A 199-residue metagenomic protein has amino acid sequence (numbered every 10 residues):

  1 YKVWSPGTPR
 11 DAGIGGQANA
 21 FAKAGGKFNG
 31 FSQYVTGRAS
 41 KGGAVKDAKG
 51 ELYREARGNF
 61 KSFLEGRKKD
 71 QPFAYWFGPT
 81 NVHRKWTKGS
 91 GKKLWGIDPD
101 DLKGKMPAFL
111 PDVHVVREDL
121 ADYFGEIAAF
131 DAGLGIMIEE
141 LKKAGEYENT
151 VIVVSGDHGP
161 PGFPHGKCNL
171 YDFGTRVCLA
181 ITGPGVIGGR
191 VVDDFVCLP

Functional and structural regions predicted by a protein language model:
Y1-W4: Long, well-ordered early-domain segments
G7-R10, N19-E51, K61-P199: Active-site-proximal cap/lid insertion segments
Y53-R57: A conditional alpha-helix N-cap/helix-loop micro-motif detector
